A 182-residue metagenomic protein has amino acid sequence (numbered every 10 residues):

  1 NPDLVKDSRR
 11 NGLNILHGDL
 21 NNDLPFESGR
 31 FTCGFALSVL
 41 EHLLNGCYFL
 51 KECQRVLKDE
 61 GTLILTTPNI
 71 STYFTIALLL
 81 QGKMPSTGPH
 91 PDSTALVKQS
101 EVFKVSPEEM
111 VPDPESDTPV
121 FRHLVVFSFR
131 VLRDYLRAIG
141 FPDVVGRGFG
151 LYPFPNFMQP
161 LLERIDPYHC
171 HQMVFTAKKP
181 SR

Functional and structural regions predicted by a protein language model:
N1-D23: Class I SAM-dependent methyltransferase SAM/SAH-binding core
D7, E27, D166-H169: A generic structural micro-feature
R9, S28, G46-L50: Conserved strand-to-helix beginnings and helix N-cap segments that scaffold or border functional pockets
D23-G29: Short amphipathic alpha-helix with an adjacent loop that forms part of the alpha/beta core around
T32: Conserved acidic residues
F35: A conserved beta-strand element that flanks and buttresses the S-adenosyl-L-methionine
S38-H42: A short His-aromatic
L44-K58, T62-P180: S-adenosyl-L-methionine-dependent methyltransferase catalytic module, highlighting the catalytic core
